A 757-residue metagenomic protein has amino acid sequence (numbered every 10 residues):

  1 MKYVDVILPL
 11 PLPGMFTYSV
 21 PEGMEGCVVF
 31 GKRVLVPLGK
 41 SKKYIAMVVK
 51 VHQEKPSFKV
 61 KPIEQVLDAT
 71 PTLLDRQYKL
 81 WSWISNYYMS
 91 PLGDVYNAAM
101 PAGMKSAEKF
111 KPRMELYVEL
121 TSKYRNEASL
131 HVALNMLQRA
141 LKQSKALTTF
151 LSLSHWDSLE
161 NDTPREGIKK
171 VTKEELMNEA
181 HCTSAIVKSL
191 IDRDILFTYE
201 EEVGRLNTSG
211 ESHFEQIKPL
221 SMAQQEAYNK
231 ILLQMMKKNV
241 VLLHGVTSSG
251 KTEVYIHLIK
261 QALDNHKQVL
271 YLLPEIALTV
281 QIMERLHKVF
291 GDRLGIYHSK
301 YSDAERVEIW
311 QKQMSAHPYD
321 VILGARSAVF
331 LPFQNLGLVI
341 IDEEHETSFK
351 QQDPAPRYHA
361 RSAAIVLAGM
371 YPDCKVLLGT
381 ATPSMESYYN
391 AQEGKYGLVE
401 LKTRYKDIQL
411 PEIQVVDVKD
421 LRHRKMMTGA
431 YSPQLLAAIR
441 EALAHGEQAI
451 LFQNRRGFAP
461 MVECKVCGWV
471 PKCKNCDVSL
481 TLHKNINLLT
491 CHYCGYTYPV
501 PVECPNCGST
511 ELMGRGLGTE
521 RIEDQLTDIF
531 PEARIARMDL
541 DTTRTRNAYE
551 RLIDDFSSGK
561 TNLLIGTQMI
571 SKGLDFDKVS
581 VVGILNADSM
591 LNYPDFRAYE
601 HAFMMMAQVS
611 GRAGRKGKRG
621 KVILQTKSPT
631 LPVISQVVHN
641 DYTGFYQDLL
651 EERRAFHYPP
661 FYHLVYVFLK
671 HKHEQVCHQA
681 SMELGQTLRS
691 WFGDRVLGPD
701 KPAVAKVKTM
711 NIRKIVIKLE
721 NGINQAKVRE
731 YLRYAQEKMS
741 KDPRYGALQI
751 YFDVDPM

Functional and structural regions predicted by a protein language model:
M1-L377, G394-I408, W691, Q725-M757: Accessory, non-ATPase domains that flank or precede helicase/AAA+ motor cores in DNA-metabolism machines
G14, T172, H663-V665, N711-R713: Short amphipathic alpha-helical segments
L38, K55-V60, E64-T70, G583 (+2 more regions): Solvent-exposed, membrane-proximal periplasmic/extracellular interface segments of envelope transport and secretion
K50-H52, M100, E200-E202, Q453-R455 (+4 more regions): A general secondary-structure junction signal
E215-S221, Q225, K237-H678, Q686 (+3 more regions): Inter-lobe coupling/hinge segments of SF2-like helicase ATPases
F530-A533, L688-V696, K741-Y745: Short secondary-structure junctions
Q686, S690-N711, I750: A carboxyl-terminal module marker
